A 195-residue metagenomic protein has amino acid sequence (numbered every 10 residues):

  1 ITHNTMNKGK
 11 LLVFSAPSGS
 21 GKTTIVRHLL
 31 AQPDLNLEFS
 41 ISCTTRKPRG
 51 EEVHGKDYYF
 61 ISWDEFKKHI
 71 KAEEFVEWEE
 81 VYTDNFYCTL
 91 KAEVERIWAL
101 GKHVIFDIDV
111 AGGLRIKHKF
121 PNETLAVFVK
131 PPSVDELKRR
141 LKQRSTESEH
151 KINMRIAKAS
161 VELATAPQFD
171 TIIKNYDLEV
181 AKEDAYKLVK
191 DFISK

Functional and structural regions predicted by a protein language model:
H3-T5, R139, Q143-E147, V161-K195: NTP-dependent small-molecule kinase module
N7-L12: Pre-Walker A (Motif I) flank of P-loop NTPase domains
S15-P17: P-loop (Walker A) phosphate-binding loop of NTP-binding proteins
S20: ATP-binding Walker
T23: Walker A/P-loop
A31-F39: Post-Walker A helix-loop "phosphate-sensing" segment adjacent to the P-loop in P-loop NTPases
T44-V104, L114: ATP-dependent small-molecule kinase phosphotransfer cores that center on conserved nucleotide phosphate-binding segments
V104-D109, K119-Q143: Conserved phosphate-donor/acceptor-positioning beta-strand/loop module used by diverse small-molecule
